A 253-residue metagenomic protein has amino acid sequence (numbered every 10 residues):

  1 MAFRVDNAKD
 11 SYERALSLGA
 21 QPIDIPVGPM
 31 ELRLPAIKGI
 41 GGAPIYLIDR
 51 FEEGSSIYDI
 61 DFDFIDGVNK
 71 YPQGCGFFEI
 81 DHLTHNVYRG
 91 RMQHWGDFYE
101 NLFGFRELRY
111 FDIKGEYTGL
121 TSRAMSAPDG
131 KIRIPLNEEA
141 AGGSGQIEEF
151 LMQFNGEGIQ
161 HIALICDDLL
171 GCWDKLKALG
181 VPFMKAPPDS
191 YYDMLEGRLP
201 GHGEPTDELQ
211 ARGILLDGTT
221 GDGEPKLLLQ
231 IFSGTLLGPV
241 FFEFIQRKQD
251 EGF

Functional and structural regions predicted by a protein language model:
M1, Y99, I162, P239: Terminal peptide-recognition signature
F3-D81, H85-V87, R109-Y117, T121-P135 (+2 more regions): Vicinal oxygen chelate
A15-L18, M92-R106: Amphipathic alpha-helical segments
R89, G96, Q153-F154, G158: Extended non-catalytic domains of envelope/secretory-pathway proteins
R89-M92, C166: Short alpha-helical patches at coil-to-helix transitions and adjacent helical residues in well-structured domains
E139-G156: Flexible internal linker/loop segments at domain or repeat junctions
G158-D167: C-terminal, well-structured subdomains that either form a transmembrane helix-short loop-helix hairpin in multi-pass
